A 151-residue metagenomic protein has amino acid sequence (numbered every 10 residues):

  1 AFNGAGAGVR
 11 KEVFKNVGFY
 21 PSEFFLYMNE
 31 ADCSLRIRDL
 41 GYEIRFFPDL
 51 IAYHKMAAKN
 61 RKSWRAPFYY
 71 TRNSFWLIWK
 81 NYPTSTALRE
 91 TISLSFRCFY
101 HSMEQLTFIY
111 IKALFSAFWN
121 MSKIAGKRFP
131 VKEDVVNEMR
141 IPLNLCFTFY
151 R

Functional and structural regions predicted by a protein language model:
A1-I51: A short, conserved alpha-helix in the catalytic core of glycosyltransferases
K15, D39, W76-K80, R97-H101: Short glycine/serine- and small hydrophobic-enriched flexible loop segments
Y27, S63-P67, T107: Flexible, glycine- and charge-enriched loops at secondary-structure boundaries
A31-D32, F68-R72, F108, K112: A structural signal for well-ordered alpha-helical segments within the folded catalytic domains of diverse enzymes
S34, L40-W64, N73-L77: Active-site donor/metal-binding and catalytic loop motifs of nucleotide-sugar-dependent glycosylation enzymes
Y69-W76, N81-S85: Catalytic-core region of carbohydrate-active enzymes that cleave or remodel glycosidic bonds
T86-R151: Non-catalytic, C-terminal membrane-associated alpha-helical segments of glycosyltransferases
